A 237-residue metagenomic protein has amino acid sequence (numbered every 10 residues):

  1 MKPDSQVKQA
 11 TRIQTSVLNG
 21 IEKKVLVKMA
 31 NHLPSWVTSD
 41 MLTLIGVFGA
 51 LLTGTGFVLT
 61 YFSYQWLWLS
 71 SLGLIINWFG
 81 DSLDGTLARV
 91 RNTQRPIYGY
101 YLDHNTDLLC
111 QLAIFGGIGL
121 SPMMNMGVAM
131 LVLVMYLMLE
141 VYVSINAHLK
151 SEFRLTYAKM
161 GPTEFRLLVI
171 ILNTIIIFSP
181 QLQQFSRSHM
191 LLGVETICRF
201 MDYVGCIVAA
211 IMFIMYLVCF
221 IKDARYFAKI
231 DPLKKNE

Functional and structural regions predicted by a protein language model:
M1-S71, G117-E237: Hydrophobic alpha-helical transmembrane segments
L72-G116, Y142-N146, V218-R225: Acidic (Asp/Glu-rich) catalytic motifs at the cytosolic membrane interface
